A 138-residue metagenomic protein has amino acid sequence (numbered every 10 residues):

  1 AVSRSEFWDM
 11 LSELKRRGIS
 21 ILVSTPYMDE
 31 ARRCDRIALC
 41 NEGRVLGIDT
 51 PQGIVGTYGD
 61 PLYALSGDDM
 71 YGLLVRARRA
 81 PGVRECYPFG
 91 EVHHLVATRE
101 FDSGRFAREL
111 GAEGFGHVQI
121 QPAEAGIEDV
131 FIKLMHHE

Functional and structural regions predicted by a protein language model:
R4-R17, D29: Helical segment within the ABC ATPase nucleotide-binding domain
G18-P26: Conserved H-loop
E30-C34: Hydrophobic Walker B segment
C40: Catalytic metal- and UDP-sugar-binding loop of GT-A-like glycosyltransferases, i.e., residues flanking the conserved
I48-D49: ABC ATPase "signature
Q52-T57: Short acidic-hydrophobic catalytic motif
G59-E138: Short, charged/small-residue-rich alpha-helical element at the C-terminal edge of ABC transporter nucleotide-binding
